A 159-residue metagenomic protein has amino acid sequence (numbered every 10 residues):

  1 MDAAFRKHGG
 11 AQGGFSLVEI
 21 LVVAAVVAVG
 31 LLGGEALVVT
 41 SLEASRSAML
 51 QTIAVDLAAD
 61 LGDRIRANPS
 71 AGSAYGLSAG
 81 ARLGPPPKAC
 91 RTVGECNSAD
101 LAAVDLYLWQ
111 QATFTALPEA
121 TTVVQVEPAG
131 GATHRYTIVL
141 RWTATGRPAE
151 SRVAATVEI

Functional and structural regions predicted by a protein language model:
M1-F15: N-terminal leader/signal peptides at the extreme start of proteins
A3, A36, L108: Alpha-helical scaffold segments in soluble metabolic enzymes
A3, V39, A44, L77-A79: Generic structural "secondary-structure junction" signal
G10, E43, S47-L50: Alpha-helix N-cap/helix-initiation motif
G13-V26: N-terminal signal-anchor/signal peptide hydrophobic helix marking the start of the first transmembrane segment
S16, L37, I53: Active-site phosphate/pyrophosphate-handling residues
L21-V22, R46-A48, V55-I159: Flexible, low-complexity segments enriched in proline/glycine/serine and punctuated by aromatic residues
V26-S45: C-terminal juxtamembrane segment of a hydrophobic transmembrane alpha-helix
